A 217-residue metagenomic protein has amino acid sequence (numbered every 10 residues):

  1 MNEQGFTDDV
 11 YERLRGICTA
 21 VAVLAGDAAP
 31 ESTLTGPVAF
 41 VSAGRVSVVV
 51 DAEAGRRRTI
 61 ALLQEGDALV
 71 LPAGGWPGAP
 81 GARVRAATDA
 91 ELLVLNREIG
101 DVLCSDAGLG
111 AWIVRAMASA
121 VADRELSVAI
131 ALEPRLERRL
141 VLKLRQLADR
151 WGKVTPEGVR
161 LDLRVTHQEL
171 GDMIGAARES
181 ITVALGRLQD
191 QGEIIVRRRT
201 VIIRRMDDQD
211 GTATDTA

Functional and structural regions predicted by a protein language model:
M1-T35, A68, A73-W76: Cyclic nucleotide-binding regulatory module and flanking cytosolic helices
V21-A22, A52-L69: Short acidic-glycine-tyrosine-enriched beta hairpin
A22-V23, F40, V50, A86 (+1 more regions): Conserved hydrophobic "DFG−1" position in protein kinase catalytic cores
T35-V49, Q64-D67: Glycine- and acidic-residue-biased ligand/ion/polar-headgroup-sensing regions
A61-A122, L126: Cyclic-nucleotide recognition modules
G108-G175: Polybasic "coupling" helices that flank or enter modular domains
D149-A217: Phosphate-/nucleic-acid-contacting segments
